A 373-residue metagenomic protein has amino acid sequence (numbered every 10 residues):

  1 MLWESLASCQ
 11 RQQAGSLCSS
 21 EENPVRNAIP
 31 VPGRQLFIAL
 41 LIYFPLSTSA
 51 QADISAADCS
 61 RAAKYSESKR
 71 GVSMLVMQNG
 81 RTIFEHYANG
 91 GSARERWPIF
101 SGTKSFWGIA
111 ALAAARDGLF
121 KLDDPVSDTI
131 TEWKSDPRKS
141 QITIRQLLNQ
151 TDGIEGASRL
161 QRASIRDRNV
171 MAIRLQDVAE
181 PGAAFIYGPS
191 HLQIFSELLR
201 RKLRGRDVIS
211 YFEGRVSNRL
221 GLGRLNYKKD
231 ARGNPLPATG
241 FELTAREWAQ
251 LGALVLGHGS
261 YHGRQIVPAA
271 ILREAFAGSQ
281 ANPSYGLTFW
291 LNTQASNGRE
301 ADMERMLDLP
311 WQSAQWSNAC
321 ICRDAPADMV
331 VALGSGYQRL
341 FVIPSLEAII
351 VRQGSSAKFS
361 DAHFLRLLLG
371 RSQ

Functional and structural regions predicted by a protein language model:
S8-Q10, G15-E21, R26, Q35: Short, low-complexity intrinsically disordered segments enriched in A/P/G/S/L with frequent Arg, especially at protein
Q35-S47: Bacterial N-terminal signal peptides
R61-G91, L340-I343, E347-V351: A short, well-structured edge-of-sheet supersecondary motif
G80, W97-D123, L147, F195-L199 (+1 more regions): Active-site SXXK
R94, A157-F241: Catalytic-site signature segments of enzymes, centered on catalytic residues
P98, R116-I154, L203-T239, L243: Active-site helix/loop module of the DD-peptidase/beta-lactamase fold, centered on the serine-lysine SxxK catalytic
I194-L198, G240-S260, Q338-R352: Active-site-proximal alpha-helical segments within enzyme catalytic domains
L222-L225, G278-I349: Active-site Gly/Thr loop motif
